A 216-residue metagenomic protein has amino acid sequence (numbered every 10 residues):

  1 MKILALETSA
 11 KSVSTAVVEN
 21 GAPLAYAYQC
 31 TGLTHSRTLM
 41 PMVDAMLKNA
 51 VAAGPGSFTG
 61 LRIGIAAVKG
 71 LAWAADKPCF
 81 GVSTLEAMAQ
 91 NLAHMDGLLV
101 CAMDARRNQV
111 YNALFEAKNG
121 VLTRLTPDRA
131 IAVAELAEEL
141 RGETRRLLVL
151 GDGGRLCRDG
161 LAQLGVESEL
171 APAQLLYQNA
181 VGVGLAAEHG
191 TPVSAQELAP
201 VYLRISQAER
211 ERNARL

Functional and structural regions predicted by a protein language model:
M1, V13, N108-V110, L198: Change "...and in nucleic-acid phosphodiester-cleaving endonucleases..." to "...and in nucleic-acid processing enzymes
M1-A53, A130, Y177: N-terminal beta-alpha supersecondary unit
I3-A5, G60, L99-A102: Short glycine-aspartate micro-motif
A22, Y28, T34, P78-Y177 (+3 more regions): Surface "functional belts" at beta-alpha junctions
M46-A50, A74, L92, A180-T191: Stable alpha-helical structural segments in soluble proteins, enriched in small hydrophobic residues
A52-C79: DPxDG-like acidic metal-binding loop motif
P172-Y202: Glycine-rich phosphate-binding/hydrolytic loop that grips phosphoryl groups
